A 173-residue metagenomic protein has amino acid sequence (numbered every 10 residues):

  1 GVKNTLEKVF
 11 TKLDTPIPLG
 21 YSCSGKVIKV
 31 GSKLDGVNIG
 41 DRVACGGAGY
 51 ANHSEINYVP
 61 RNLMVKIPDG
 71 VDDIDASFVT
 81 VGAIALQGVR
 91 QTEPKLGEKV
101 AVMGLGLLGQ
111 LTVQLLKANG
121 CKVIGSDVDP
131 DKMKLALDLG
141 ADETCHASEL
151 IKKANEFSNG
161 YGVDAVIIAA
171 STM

Functional and structural regions predicted by a protein language model:
E7-K8, N62-D73, M133: Glycine/charged-rich beta-loop-alpha catalytic/anionic-binding loops adjacent to active sites
E7-V9, L13, L19-G49: A glycine-/small-residue-rich N-terminal strand-loop-strand element that serves as the cofactor-binding glycine loop
V37-G40, S54, A141, G162-D164: Local beta-strand N-terminus motif with an aromatic residue
N38-I39, P60, K95: Residue-level recognition of short, solvent-exposed, well-ordered loop/turn junctions that link secondary-structure
G47, T80, A170: Glycine-rich, N-terminal phosphate-binding loop of Rossmann-like dinucleotide-binding domains
G47-R61: A structural motif shared across PLP-dependent enzymes of the aminotransferase-like
D72-E149: Mid-domain Rossmann-like dinucleotide-binding core that forms the NAD(H)/NADP(H) cofactor-binding site
K134, D142-M173: Glycine-rich cofactor phosphate-binding loops and adjacent beta1-alpha1 units of small-molecule cofactor enzyme domains
